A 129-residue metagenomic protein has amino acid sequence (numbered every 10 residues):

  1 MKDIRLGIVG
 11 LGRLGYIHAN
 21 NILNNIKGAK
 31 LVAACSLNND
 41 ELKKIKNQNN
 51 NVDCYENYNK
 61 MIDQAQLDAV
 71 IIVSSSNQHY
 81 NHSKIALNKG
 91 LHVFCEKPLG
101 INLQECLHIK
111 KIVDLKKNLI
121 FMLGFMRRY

Functional and structural regions predicted by a protein language model:
M1-N49: N-terminal Rossmann-like dinucleotide-binding module
V9, E96, G124: Short hydrophobic "strand-cap" motifs at the C-terminus of beta-strands
G28-A29, V52, L91, K117-I120: Short, well-ordered coil/turn segments that N-cap beta-strands
V32-A33, D68-A69, I120: Short, Asp-centered acidic motifs that coordinate Mg2+ and/or phosphate in catalytic or ligand-binding sites
V52-I112: Beta-loop-alpha module in the N-terminal Rossmann-like domain of NAD(P)-dependent dehydrogenases, especially those
H108-M126: Rossmann-fold dehydrogenase core element
Y129: Oxidoreductase and adenylate-handling cofactor-binding alpha/beta cores
